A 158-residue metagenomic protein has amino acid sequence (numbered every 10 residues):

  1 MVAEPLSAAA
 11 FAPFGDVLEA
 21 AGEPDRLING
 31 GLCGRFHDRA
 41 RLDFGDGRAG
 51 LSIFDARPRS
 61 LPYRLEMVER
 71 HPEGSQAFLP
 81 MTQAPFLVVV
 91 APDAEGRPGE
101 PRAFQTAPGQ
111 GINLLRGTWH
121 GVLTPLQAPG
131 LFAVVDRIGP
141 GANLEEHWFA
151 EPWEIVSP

Functional and structural regions predicted by a protein language model:
M1-A103, Q127, P140-A150, E154-P158: Non-catalytic, conserved peripheral segments adjacent to functional cores
L87-V89, N113, G121, V134: Short hydrophobic/aromatic-rich beta-strand segments that constitute the beta-sheet cores of beta-sandwich/beta-barrel
Q105-G121: Conserved metal-binding segment of the jelly-roll/cupin
T118-E146: A short beta-strand-loop micro-motif that forms or neighbors metal/cofactor- and ligand-binding patches at active-site
